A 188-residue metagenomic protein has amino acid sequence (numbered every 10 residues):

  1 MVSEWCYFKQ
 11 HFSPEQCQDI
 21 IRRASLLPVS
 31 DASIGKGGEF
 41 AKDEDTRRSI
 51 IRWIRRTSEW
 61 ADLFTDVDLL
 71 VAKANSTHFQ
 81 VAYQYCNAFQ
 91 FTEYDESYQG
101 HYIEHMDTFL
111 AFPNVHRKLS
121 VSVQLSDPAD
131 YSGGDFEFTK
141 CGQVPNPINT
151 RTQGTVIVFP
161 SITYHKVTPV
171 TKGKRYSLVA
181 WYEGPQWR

Functional and structural regions predicted by a protein language model:
M1-V156, I162-R188: Fe(II)/2-oxoglutarate oxygenase catalytic core
